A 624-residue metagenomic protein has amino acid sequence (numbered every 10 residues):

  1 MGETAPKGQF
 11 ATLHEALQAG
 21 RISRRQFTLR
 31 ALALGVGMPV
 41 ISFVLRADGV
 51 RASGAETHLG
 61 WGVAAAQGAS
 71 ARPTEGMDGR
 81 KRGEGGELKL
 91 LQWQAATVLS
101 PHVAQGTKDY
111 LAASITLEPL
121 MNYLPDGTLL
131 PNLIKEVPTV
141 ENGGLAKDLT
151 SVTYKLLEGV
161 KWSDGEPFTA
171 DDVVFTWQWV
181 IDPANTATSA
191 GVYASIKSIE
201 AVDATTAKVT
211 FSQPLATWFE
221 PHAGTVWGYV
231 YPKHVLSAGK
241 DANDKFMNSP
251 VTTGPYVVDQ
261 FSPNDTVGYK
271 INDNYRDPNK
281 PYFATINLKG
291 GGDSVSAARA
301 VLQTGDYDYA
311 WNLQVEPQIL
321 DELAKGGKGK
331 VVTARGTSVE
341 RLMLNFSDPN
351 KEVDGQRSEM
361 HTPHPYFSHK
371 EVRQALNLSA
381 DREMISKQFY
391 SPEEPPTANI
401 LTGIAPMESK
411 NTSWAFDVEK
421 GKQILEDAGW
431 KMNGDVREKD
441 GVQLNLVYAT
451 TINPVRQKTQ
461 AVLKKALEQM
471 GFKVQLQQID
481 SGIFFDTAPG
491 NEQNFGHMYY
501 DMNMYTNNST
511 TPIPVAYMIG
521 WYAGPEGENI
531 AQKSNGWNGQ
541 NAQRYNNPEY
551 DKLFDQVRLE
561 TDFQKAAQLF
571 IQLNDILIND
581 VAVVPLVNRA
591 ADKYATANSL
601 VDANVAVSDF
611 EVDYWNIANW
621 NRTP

Functional and structural regions predicted by a protein language model:
M1-Q26, A33-M38, D48-S53: N-terminal secretory signal peptides
L32-E56, Q92, S262-T266, I271-D273 (+5 more regions): Detector for C-terminal structural segments
P73-T74, G86-A146, Q178, V251: N-terminal lobe/hinge region of extracytoplasmic solute-binding protein
K89-Q92, T169-T176, A204-T210, G254-P255 (+6 more regions): Alpha-helical secondary-structure segments
I115, L124-T128, G224-N287, D417-Q423 (+2 more regions): Gly/Pro-rich hinge or "lid" segments in bacterial periplasmic/extracellular proteins
E136-T186, V202, K208, A297-V301 (+1 more regions): Aromatic- and charge-enriched surface segment that lines or borders ligand/interaction sites
L157, D244, N274-E322, K473-Q475 (+1 more regions): Ligand-site clamp/hinge motif
S189-A238, Q260: Surface-exposed binding/hinge segments that line and control ligand-binding clefts or catalytic entry sites
